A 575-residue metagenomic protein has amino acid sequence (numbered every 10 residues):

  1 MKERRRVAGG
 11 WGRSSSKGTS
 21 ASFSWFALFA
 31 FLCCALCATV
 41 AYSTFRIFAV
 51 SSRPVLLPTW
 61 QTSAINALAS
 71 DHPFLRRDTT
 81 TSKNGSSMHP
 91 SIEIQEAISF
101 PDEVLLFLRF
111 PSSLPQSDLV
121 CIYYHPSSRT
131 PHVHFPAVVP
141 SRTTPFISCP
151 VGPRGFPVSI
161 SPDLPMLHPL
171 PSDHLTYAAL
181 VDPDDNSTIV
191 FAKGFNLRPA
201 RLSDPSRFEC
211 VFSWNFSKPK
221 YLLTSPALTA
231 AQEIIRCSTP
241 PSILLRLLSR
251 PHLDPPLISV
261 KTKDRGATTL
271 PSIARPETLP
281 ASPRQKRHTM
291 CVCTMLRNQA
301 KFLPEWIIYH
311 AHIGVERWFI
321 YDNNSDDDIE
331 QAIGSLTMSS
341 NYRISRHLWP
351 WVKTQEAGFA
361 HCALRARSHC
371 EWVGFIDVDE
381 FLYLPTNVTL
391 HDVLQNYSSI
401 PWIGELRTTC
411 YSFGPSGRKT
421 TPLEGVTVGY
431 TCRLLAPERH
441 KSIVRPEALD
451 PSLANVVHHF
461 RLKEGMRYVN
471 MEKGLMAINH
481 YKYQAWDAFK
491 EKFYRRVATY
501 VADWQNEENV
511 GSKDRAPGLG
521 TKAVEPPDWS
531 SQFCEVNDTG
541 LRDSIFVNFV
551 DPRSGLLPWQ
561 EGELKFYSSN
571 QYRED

Functional and structural regions predicted by a protein language model:
K2-V55, T62, N66, P73-L75 (+7 more regions): Catalytic-site signature of metal-activated, phosphate-bearing donor transferases, centered on the GT-A/GT-A-like
C33-D118, H168-L202: Beta-strand/beta-sandwich contexts
L114-R129, D204-S217: Extended low-complexity, serine/threonine- and proline-enriched intrinsically disordered segments
S127-P136, F216-T224: Surface-exposed loop/edge segments in extracytoplasmic proteins
E277-T289, C293, D326-F375, L384 (+1 more regions): Active-site-proximal specificity loops/subdomain of glycosyltransferases
T294-I308, N324: Active-site beta-to-alpha loop of glycosyltransferases that engages the nucleotide-sugar donor
I308-R317: Short, acidic, metal-binding catalytic loop of nucleotide-sugar glycosyltransferases
E316-N324, H347-L348: Short beta-strand/loop segment that forms part of the nucleotide-sugar
